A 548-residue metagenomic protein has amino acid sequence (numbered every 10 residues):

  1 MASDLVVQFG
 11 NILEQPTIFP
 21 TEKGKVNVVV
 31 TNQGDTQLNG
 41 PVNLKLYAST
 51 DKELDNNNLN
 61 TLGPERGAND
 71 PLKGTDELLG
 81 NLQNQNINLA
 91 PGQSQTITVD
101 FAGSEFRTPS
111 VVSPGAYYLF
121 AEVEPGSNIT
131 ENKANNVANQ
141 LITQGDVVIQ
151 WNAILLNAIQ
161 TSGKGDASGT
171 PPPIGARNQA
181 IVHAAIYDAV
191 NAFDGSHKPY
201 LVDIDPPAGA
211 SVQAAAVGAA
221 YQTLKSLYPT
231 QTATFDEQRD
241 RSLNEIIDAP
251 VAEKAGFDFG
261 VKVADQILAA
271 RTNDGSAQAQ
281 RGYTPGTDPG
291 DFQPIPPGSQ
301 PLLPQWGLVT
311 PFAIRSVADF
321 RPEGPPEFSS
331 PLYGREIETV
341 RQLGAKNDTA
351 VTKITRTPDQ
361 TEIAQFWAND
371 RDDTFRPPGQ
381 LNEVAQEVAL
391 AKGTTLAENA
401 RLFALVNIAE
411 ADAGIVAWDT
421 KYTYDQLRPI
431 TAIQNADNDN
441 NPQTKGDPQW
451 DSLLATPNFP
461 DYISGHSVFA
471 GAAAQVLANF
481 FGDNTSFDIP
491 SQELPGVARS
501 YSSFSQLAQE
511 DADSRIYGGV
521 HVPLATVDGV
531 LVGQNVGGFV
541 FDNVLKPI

Functional and structural regions predicted by a protein language model:
M1-Q144: Extracellular/luminal regions of secreted and cell-surface proteins that mediate adhesion/ECM remodeling
T143-I548: Acidic/polar surface patches and capping/hinge elements
